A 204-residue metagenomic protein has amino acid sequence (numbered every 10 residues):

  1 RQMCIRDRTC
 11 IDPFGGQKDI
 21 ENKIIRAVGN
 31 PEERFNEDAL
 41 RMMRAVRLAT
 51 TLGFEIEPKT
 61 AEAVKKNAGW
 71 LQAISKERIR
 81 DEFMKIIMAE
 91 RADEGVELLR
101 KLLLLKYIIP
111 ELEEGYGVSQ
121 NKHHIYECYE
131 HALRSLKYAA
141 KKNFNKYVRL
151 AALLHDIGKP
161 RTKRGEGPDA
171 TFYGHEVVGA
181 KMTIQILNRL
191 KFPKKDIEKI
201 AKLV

Functional and structural regions predicted by a protein language model:
R1-M3, K202-V204: Short, intrinsically disordered, charge-balanced linker/junction segments flanking boundaries in proteins
Q2, R6-L150, I157-G174, V178-K195: Glycine- and charge-enriched loop/helix tracts that form the active or gating conduit in phosphate/cation-handling
D196-I200: Long, amphipathic alpha-helical stalk/connector segments used for oligomerization, subunit docking, or mechanical
